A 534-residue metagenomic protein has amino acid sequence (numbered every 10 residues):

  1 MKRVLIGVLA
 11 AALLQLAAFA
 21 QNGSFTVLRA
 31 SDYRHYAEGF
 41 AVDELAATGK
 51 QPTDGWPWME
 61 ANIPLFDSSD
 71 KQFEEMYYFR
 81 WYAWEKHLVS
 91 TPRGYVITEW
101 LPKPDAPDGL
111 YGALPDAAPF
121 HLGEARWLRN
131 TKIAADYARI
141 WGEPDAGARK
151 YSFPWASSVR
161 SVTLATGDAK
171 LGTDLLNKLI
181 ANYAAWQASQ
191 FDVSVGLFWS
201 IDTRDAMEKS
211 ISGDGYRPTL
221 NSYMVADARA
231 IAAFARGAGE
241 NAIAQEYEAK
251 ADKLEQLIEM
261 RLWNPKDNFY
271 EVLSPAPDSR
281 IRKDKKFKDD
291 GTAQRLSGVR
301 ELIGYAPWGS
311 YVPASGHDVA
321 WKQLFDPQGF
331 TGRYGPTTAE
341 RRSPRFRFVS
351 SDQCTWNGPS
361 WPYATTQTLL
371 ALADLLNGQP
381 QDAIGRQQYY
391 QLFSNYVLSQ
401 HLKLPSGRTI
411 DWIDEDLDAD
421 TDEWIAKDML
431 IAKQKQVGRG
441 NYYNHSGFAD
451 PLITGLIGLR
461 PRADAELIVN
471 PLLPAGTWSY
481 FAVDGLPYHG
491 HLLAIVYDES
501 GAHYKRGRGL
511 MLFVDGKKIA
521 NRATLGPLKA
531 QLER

Functional and structural regions predicted by a protein language model:
M1-V4: Positively charged n-region of N-terminal signal peptides that target proteins for export
G7-A17: Bacterial N-terminal signal peptides
F19-E75, D374-R386, R439-Y443, L459-R534: Terminal accessory carbohydrate-recognition/targeting modules of carbohydrate-active enzymes
G23-A46, D145-F153, Q187-A249, N264-Y305 (+3 more regions): The feature captures the catalytic groove of carbohydrate-active enzymes
V27-L28, T48-E60, P64-S68, E74-F79 (+5 more regions): Catalytic cores of carbohydrate-active enzymes
V42-D174, I180, E271, R295-S310 (+6 more regions): Substrate-binding groove/exosite segments of carbohydrate-active enzymes
S68-P92, D108, D116, K150 (+7 more regions): Active-site acid/base region of carbohydrate-active enzymes
W155, A238-P277, V319-H491, G501: Non-catalytic carbohydrate-binding regions of carbohydrate-active enzymes
